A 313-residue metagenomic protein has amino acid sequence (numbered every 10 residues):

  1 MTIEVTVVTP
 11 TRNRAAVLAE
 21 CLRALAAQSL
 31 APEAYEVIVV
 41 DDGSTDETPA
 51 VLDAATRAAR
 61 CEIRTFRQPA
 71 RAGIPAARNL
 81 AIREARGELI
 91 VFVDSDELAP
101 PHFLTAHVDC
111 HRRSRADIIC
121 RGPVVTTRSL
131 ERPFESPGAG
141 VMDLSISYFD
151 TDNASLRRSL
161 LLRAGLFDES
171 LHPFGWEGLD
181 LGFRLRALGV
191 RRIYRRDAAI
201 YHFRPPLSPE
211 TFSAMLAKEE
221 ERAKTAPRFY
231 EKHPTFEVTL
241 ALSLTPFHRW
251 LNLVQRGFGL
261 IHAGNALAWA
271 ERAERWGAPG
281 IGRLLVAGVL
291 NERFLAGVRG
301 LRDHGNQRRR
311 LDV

Functional and structural regions predicted by a protein language model:
M1-A27: N-proximal low-complexity "stem/linker" segments adjacent to membrane-targeting elements
I3-T6, E36, D180: Cell-envelope/extracellular polymer assembly enzymes that use nucleotide-activated donors
A24, D41-A50, A70, D94-E97: A conserved acidic beta->alpha catalytic loop
Q68-A85: Glycine-rich, basic loop-to-helix element that forms the pyrophosphate-binding segment of sugar-nucleotide handling
I90: Short aromatic/hydrophobic "clamp" motif used to bind/position activated sugar donors
L98-P133: Conserved donor NDP-sugar-binding/catalytic core segment of glycosyltransferases
N153-L156, L160-G165, L171-A199: A short, conserved alpha-helix in the catalytic core of glycosyltransferases
I200, E210-V238, G288-D303: Catalytic core of nucleotide-sugar-dependent glycosyltransferases
